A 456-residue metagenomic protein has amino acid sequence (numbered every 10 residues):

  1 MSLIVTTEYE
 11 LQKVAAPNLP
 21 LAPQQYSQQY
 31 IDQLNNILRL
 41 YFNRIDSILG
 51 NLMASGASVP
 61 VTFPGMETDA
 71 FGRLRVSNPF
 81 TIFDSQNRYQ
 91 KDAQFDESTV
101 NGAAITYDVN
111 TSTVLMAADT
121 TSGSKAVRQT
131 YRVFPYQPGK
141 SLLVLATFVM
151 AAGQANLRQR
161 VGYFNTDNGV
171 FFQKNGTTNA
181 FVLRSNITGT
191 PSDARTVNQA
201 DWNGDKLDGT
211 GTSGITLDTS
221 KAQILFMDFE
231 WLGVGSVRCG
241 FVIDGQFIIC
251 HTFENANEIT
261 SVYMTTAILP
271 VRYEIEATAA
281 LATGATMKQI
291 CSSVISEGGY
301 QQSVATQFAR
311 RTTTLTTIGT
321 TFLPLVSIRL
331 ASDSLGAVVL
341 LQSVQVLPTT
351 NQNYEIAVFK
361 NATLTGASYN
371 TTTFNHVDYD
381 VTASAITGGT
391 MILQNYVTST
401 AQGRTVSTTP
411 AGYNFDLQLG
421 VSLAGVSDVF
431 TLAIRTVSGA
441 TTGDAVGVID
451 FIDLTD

Functional and structural regions predicted by a protein language model:
M1-T62: Extracellular "spike/adhesin" assembly and maturation modules and analogous cytosolic coiled-coil scaffolds
V61-V76, E254-S327, S332, G336 (+1 more regions): Ligand-recognition surfaces built from glycine- and aromatic
D84, Y136-M150, G298-S422, V426-V437 (+1 more regions): Beta-rich globular "head" domains
Y89-T111: Extracellular glycan-recognition surfaces and repeat-rich motifs
M116-A194, R329-S332, G336-A337, V346-Y369: Secretory/extracellular carbohydrate-interaction modules and structurally similar beta-sandwich "look-alikes"
Q154-G176, Q246-I249, V426-V429, I434-D456: C-terminal interaction-tip segments
R158-A222, M391-G403: Glycine-aromatic-enriched beta-strand/loop faces of beta-sandwich-type recognition domains, especially lectin-like
S220-S236, V242-D244: Localized edge beta-strand/strand-to-loop motifs within extracellular or lumenal beta-rich domains
